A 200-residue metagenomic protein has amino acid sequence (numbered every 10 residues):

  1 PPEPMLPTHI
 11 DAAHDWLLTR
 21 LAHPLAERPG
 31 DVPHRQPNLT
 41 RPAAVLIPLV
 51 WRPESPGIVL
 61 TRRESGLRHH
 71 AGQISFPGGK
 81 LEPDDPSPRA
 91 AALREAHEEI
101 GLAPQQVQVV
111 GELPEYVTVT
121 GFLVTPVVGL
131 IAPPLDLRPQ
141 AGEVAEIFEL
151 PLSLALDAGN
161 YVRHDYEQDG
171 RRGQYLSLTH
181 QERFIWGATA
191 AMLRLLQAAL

Functional and structural regions predicted by a protein language model:
P1-S75, K80-L135, V144, S153 (+1 more regions): N-terminal leader/linker segments that precede catalytic domains of diphosphate-processing enzymes
L137-A141, G159: Short, charged, solvent-exposed linker or helix-capping segments at domain edges/interfaces that act as flexible hinges
I147-F148: Conserved cytochrome P450 K-helix/beta-meander segment immediately N-terminal to the heme-binding cysteine loop
L152-G159: Surface-exposed, gly/pro-biased binding rims or lids
